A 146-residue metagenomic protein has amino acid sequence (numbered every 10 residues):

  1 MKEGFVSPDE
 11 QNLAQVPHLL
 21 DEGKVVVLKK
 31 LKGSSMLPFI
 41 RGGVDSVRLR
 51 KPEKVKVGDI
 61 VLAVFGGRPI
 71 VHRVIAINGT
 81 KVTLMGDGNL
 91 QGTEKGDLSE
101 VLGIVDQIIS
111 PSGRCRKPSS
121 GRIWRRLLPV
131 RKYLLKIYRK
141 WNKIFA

Functional and structural regions predicted by a protein language model:
M1-A146: Extended hydrophobic leader/signal-anchor segments used for secretion and membrane insertion
